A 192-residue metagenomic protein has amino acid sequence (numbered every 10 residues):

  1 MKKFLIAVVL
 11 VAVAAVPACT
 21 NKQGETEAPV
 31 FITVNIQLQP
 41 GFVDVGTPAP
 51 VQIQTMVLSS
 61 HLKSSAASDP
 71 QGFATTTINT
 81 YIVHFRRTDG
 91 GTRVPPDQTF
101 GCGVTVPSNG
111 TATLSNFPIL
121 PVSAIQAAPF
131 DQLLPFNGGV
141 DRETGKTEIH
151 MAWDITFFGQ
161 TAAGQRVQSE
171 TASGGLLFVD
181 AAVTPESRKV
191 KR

Functional and structural regions predicted by a protein language model:
M1-C19: Sec-dependent bacterial lipoprotein signal peptides
C19-R192: Non-catalytic macromolecular-recognition regions in eukaryotic signaling proteins
